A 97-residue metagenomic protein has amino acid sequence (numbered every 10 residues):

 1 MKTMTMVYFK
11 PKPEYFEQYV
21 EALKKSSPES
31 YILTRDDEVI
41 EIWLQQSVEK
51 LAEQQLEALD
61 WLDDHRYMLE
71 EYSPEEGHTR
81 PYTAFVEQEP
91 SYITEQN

Functional and structural regions predicted by a protein language model:
T3-K10, I40: Active-site-flanking beta-strand signature of metal-NTP-handling nucleotidyl enzymes and homologous cyclase-like
V7-V20: Short, surface-exposed ligand-recognition loops at beta-strand->loop->(often short) alpha-helix junctions that present
F9, D36, F85-Q88: Short, solvent-exposed coil/turn elements at secondary-structure transition points
K10, Q45-Q46: Conserved aromatic
K24-R35, Q46-Y82: An amphipathic, aromatic/His-enriched active-site/gating alpha helix that lines ligand/cofactor pockets
I42-L44, E95: Intrinsic disorder/low-complexity segments, especially N-terminal tails and targeting/processing regions
E49, H78-N97: Short, low-order "capping/linker" segments at domain edges
